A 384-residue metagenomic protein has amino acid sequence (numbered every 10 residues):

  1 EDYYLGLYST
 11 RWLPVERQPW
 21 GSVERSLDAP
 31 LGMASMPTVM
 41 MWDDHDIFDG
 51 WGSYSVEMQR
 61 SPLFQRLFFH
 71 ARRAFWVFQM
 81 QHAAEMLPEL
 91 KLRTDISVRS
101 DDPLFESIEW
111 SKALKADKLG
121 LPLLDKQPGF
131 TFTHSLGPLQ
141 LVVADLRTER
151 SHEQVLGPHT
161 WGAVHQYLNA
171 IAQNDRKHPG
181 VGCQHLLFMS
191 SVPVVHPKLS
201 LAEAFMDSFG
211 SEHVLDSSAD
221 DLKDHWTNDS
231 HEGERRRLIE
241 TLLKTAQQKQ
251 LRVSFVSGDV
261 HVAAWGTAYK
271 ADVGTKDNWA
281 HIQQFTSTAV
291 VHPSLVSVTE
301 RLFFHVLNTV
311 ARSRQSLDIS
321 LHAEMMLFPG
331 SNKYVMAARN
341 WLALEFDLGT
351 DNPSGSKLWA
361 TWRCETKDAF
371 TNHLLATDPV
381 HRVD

Functional and structural regions predicted by a protein language model:
E1-D384: Metal-dependent phosphoester/phosphodiester hydrolase catalytic core
